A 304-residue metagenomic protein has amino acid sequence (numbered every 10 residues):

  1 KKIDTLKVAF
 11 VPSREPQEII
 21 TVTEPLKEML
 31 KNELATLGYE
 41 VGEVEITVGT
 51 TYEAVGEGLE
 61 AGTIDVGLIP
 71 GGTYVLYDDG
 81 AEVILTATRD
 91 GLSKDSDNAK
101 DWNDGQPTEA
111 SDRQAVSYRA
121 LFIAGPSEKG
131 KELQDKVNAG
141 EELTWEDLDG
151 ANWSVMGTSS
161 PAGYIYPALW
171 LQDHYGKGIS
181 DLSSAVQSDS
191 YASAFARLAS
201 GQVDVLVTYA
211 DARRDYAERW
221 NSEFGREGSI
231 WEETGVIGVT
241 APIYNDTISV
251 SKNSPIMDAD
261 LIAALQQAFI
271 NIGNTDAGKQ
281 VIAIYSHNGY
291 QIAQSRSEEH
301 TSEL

Functional and structural regions predicted by a protein language model:
K2-T5, F10, R14-P25, D260-S302: An extracytoplasmic/periplasmic, membrane-proximal ligand-sensing/linker region
D4-K7, V11-P12, T86-A110, Q114-L121 (+2 more regions): Periplasmic-binding protein-like
L6-V11, G67, S154, L206: Short, well-ordered beta-strand segments
S13-I20, E45-I46, E109, N152-S160 (+3 more regions): Second-shell loop/turn segments in exported
K27-E43: Signal peptide-proximal N-terminal region of secreted/periplasmic/extracellular or secretory-lumen proteins
Y39, E45-G67, V75-G80, L169 (+1 more regions): Short helices/loops that flank or line small-molecule/ion binding pockets
T88-S160: A conserved helix-loop-strand patch within extracytoplasmic ligand-binding domains of the periplasmic binding
V137, E141, D149-D258: Pocket-lining segment of extracytoplasmic ligand-binding domains
